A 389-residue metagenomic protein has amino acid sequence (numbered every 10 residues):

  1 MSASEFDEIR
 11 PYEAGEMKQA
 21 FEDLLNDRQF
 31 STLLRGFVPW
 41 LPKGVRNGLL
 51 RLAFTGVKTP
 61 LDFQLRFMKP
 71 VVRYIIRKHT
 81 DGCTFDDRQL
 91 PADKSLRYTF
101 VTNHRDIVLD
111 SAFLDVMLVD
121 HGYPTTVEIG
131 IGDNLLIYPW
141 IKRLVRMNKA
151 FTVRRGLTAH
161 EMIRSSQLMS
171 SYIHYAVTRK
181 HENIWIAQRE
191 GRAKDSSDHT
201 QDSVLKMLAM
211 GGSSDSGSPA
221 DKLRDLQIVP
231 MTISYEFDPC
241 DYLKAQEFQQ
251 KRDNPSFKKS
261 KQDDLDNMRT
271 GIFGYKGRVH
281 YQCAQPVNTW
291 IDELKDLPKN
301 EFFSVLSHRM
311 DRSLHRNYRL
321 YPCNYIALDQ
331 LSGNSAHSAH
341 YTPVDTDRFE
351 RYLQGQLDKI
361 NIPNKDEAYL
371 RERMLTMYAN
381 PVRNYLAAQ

Functional and structural regions predicted by a protein language model:
M1-Y98, H104-D115, V119, T126 (+3 more regions): Membrane-anchoring hydrophobic helices of lipid-metabolizing enzymes
N26, N47, N134, N148 (+11 more regions): Detector for Asparagine
D27, S31, T59, G191 (+3 more regions): Helix N-terminus capping/helix-initiation residues
K58, D62, G156-I163, D195 (+1 more regions): Charge-dense, low-complexity intrinsically disordered segments
M68-V287, L357-I360: Soluble catalytic domains of membrane acyltransferases
Y172-H174, P343-Q354, M374-A379: Short, highly charged low-complexity linear segments
E236-Q354: Long, C-terminal catalytic modules of enzymes
